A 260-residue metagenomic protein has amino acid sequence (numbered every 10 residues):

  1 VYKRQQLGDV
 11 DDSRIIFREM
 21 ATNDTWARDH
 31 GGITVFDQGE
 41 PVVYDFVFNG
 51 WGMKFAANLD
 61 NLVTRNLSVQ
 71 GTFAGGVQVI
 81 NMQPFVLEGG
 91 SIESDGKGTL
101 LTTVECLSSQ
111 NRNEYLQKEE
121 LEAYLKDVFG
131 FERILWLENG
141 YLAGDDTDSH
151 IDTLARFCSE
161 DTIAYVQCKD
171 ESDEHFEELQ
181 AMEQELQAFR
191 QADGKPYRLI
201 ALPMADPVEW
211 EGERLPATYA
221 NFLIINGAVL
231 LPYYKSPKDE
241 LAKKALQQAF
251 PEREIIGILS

Functional and structural regions predicted by a protein language model:
K3-S260: The feature marks the mature, well-folded catalytic cores of soluble enzymes
